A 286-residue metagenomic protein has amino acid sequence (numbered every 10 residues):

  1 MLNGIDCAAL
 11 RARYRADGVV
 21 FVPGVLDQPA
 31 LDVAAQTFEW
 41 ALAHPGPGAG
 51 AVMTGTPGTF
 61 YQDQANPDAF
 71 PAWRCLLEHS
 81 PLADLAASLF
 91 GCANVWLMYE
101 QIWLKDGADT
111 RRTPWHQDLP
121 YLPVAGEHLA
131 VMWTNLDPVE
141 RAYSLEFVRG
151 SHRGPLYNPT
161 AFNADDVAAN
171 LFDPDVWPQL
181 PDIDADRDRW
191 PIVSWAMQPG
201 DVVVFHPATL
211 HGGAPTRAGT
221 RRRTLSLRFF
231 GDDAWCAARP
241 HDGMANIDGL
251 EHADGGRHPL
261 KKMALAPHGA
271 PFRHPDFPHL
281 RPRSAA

Functional and structural regions predicted by a protein language model:
M1-D17, P23-W115, P120-P123, P240 (+1 more regions): Non-heme Fe(II)-dependent double-stranded beta-helix
H44-G55, F162, V202-V204, A208-A286: Non-heme Fe(II)/2-oxoglutarate
L82, G107-D109, P138-R141, R153 (+2 more regions): Short, charged/polar surface micro-motifs in flexible loops or helix N-caps
A93-V95, Y99-E100, R111-T113, H128-T134 (+2 more regions): Generic beta-strand structural signal
Q101, Q117, T134-P138, F147-R149: Short, structured patches in soluble enzyme cores that scaffold and shape functional sites
D118-P120, L129, H211-T216: Glycine-rich phosphate/pyrophosphate-binding beta-alpha loops
P123-E140, A196-M197, V204, R228-G231: Short, conserved beta-strand element in jelly-roll/cupin
R141-L210: Double-stranded beta-helix
